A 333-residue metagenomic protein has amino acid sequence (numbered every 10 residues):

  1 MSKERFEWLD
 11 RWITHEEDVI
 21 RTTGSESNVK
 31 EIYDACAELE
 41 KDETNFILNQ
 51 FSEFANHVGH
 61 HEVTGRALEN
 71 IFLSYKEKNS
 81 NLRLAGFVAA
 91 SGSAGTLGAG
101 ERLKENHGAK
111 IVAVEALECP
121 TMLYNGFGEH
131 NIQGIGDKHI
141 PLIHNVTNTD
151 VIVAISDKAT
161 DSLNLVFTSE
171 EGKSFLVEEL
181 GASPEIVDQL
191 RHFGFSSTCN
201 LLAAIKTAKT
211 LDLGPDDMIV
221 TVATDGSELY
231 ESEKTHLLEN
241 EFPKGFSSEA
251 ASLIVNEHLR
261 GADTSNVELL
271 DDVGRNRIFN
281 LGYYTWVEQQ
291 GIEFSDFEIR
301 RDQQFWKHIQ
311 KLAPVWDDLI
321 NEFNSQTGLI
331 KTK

Functional and structural regions predicted by a protein language model:
M1-E38: Gly/Ser-rich phosphate-binding catalytic loop and adjacent alpha/beta segment that cradle a phosphoryl group at enzyme
M1-E7, V88-G100, T121-M122, F195-A204 (+1 more regions): Short glycine/serine/threonine-rich phosphate/pyrophosphate-binding segments that cradle anionic phosphate groups
E16, Y33, E40-T44, L103-H192 (+1 more regions): Active-site/ligand-binding loops adjacent to catalytic centers
E17, N45-F46, L82-A85, D150 (+1 more regions): Conserved acidic residues
K41-A94, G98-A99, A159-G194: Active-site/ligand-binding-proximal alpha/beta "capping" segment
S52-A55, S91-G95, E115-P120, I155-A159 (+2 more regions): Glycine-rich beta-alpha junction loops
V166, D217-S232: ATP/nucleoside-binding phosphotransfer catalytic cores, i.e., glycine-rich phosphate-binding loops
